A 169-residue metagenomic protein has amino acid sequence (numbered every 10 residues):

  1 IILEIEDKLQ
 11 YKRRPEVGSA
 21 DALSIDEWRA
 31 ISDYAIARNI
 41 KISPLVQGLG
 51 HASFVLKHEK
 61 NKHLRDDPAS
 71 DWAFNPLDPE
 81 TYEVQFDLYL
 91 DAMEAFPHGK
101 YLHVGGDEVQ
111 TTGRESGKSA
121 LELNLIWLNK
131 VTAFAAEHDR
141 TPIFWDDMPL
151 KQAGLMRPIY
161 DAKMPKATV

Functional and structural regions predicted by a protein language model:
I1-D146, L155: Substrate-binding cleft of carbohydrate-active enzyme catalytic domains
I143, D147-V169: Substrate-binding cleft/loops of secretory-pathway carbohydrate-active enzymes
